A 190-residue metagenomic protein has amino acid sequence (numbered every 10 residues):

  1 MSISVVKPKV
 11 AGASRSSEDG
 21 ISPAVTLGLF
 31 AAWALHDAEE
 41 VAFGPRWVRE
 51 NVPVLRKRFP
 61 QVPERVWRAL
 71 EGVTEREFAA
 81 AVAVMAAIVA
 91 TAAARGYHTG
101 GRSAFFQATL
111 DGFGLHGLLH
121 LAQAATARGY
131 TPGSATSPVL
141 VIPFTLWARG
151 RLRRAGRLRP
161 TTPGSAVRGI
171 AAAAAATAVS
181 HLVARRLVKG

Functional and structural regions predicted by a protein language model:
M1-G190: Short amphipathic, positively biased membrane-proximal segments that drive organelle/inner-membrane targeting
